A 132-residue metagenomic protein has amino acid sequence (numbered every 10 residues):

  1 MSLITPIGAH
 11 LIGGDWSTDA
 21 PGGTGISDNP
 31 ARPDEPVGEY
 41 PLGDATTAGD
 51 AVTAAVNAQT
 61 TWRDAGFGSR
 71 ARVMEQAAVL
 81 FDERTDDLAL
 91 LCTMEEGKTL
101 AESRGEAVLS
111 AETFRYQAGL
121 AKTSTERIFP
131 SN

Functional and structural regions predicted by a protein language model:
M1-Y40, R72, Q76, T123-N132: Terminal low-complexity tails and localization/encapsulation signals of metabolic enzymes
D34-T125: Glycine-rich loop-to-alpha-helix module at the N-terminal edge of alpha/beta enzyme cores
